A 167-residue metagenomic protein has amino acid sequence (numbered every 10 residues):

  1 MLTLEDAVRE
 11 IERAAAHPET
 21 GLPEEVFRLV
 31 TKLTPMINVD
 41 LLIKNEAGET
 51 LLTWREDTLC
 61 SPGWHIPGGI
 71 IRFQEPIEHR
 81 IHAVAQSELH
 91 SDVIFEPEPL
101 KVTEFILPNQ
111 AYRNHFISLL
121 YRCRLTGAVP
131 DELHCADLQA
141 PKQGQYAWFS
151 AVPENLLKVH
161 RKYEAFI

Functional and structural regions predicted by a protein language model:
M1-T3, L59-P62, F73, P130-I167: Nudix hydrolase/Nudix homology domain
L2-D40: Acidic, metal-coordinating catalytic segment for phosphate/diphosphate chemistry, firing primarily on the Nudix
E25-T50, I70, E96, S118-R124: Conserved N-terminal beta-strand and adjoining loop/helix that marks the start of the Nudix/MutT-like hydrolase domain
T31-P35, A111-I117, L138-A140: A generic structural micro-feature
N45-G48, E56, R124-V129, V152: Short loop segments at secondary-structure junctions
E49, T58, F105-L107, E154: Surface-exposed, flexible loop/turn segments at secondary-structure boundaries
E49-E88: Conserved Nudix-box catalytic region and its N-terminal flanking loop in Nudix hydrolases and closely related
H90-V129: Active-site segment of metal-dependent pyrophosphate-handling enzymes, primarily the Nudix hydrolase catalytic core
